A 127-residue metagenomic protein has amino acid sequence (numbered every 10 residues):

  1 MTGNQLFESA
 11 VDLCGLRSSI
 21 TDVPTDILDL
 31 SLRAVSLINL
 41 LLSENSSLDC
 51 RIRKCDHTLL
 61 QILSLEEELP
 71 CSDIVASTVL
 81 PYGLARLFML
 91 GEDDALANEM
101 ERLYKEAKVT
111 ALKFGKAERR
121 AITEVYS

Functional and structural regions predicted by a protein language model:
M1-L65, V109-S127: Conserved short "hinge" loops at termini or chain/domain junctions
T2, R33, A76-S77, L96: Generic detector of ordered secondary-structure context
A10, G83-L84: Short alpha-helical scaffolding segments that buttress acidic/His motifs in well-ordered protein cores
L65-V75: Short, mixed-charge amphipathic alpha-helical segments
D73-G83: Elongated alpha-helical scaffolds
D93-R102: Short conserved catalytic/interaction loops centered on acidic-Pro-aromatic/His motifs
K105-E106: Short edge-strand/loop segments of extracellular domains
